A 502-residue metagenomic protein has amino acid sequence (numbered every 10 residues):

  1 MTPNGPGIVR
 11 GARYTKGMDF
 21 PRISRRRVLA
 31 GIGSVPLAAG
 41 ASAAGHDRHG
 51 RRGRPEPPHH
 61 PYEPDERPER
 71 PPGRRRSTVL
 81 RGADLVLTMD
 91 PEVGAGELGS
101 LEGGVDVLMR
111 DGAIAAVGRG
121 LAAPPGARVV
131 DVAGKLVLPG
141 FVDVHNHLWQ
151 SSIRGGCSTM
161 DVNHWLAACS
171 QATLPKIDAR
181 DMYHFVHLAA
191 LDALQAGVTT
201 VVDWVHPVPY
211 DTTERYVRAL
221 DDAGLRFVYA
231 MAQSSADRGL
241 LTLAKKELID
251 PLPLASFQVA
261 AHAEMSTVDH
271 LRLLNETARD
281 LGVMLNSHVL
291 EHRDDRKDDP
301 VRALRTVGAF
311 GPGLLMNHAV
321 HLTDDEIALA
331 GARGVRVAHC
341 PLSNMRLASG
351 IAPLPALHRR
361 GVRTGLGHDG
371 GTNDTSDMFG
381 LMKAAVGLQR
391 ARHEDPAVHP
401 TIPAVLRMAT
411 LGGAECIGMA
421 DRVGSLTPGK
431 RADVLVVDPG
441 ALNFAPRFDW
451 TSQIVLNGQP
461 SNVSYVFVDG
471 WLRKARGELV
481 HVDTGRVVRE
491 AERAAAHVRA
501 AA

Functional and structural regions predicted by a protein language model:
P3-V105, M109-A113, R407-A502: Active-site microenvironment of metallo-dependent hydrolases
R74-R81, D111, A123-N163, H187 (+1 more regions): Replace "His-x-His-based motif
A83, V107, G112, G134 (+13 more regions): Divalent metal-coordination and catalytic microenvironments
S152-H184, A223-G224, R293-G313, G331-R336 (+1 more regions): Active-site gating loops and adjacent loop-to-helix segments of metal-dependent hydrolytic enzymes
R154-G224, L243-P251, E492-A500: Alpha-helical scaffold segments that flank or form the walls of functional sites
V205, P209-I327: Metal-coordinating catalytic core of metallo-dependent amide/deamination hydrolases
R279-V283, A309-P312, G331-A338, R359-T364: Glycine-enriched alpha-helix->loop->beta-strand junction motifs that scaffold or abut catalytic
V307-A309, G313, P355-A441, N457-G458: His/Asp/Glu-enriched, well-ordered alpha-helical/loop segment that forms or immediately abuts the divalent-metal
